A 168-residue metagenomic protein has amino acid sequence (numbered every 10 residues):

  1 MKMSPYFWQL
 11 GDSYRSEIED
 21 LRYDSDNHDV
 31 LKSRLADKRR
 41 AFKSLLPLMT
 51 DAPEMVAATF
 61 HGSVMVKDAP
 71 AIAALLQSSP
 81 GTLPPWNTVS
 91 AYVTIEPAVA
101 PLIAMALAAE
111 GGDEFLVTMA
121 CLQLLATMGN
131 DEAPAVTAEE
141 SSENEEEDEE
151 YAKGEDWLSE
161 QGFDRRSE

Functional and structural regions predicted by a protein language model:
K2-P134: Extended non-globular interaction regions in eukaryotic gene-expression and organellar proteins
A138-E140: Intrinsically disordered, low-complexity terminal tails enriched in acidic/polar residues
E147-E168: Short acidic, low-complexity intrinsically disordered linear motifs used for protein-protein interactions
